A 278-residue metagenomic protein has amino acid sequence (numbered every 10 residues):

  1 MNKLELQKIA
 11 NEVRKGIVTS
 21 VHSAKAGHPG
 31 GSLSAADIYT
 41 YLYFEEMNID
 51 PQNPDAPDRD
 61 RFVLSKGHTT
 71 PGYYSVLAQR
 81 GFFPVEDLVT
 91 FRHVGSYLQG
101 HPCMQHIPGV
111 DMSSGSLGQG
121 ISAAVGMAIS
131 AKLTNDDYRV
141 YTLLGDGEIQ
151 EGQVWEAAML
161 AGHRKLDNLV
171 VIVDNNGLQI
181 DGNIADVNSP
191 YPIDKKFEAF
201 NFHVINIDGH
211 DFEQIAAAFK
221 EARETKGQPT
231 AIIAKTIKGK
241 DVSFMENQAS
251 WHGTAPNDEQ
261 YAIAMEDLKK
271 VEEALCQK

Functional and structural regions predicted by a protein language model:
M1-V13: N-terminal hydrophobic or amphipathic helices/low-complexity stretches enriched in small/hydrophobic/Pro/Gly
A10-A26, D174-N176: N-terminal capping segment at the start of a domain
I17-V21, S32-H163: Cofactor-binding active-site loop characterized by glycine-rich and histidine/acidic residues
H68-T69, Y73, N176-G177, D211 (+1 more regions): Glycine-rich beta-alpha junction loops
Y74-S75, C103, Q153-W155, D181-A185 (+1 more regions): Short acidic, glycine/serine/threonine-rich loops at helix termini
R80, V187, E246-S250: Short secondary-structure boundary/capping segments
G109, S113-S116, I121-T225: Thiamine diphosphate
F212-K278: Glycine/aspartate-rich loop-and-adjacent alpha/beta segment that forms the canonical ThDP
